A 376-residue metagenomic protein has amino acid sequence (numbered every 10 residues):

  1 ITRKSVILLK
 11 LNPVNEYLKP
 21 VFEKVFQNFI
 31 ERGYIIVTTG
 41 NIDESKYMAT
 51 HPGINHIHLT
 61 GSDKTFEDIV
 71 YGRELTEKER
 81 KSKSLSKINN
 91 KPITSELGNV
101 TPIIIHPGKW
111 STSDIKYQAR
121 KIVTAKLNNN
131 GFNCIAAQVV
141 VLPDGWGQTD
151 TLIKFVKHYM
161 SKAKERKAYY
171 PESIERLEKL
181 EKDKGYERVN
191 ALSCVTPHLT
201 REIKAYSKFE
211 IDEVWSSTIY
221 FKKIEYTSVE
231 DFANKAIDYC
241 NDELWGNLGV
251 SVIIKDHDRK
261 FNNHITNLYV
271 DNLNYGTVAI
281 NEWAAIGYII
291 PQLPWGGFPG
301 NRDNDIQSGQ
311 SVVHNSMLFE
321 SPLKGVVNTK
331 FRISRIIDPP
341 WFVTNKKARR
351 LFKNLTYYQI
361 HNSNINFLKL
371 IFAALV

Functional and structural regions predicted by a protein language model:
I1-A119, V123, N354-I371: Rossmann-like NAD(P) dinucleotide-binding subdomain of oxidoreductase/dehydrogenase enzymes
T2-R3, I30-R32, T76-R80, K157-A168 (+1 more regions): Structural alpha-beta junctions
R3-V14, N89-G108, K126-K154, S216-E225 (+3 more regions): Short loop-to-beta-strand entry elements in the cores of soluble alpha/beta enzymes
V14, I42-E44, I54-N55, S62-T65 (+8 more regions): Short, glycine-/Ser/Thr-/acidic-enriched flexible segments
G33-N41, K83-E96, A163-E175, T277-Y288: A generic structural motif
A49-N55, P107-T112, E178-K184, Q292-N301: Short, surface-exposed amphipathic charged segments that create phosphate/polyanion-binding patches used for binding
P107-K109, I115-R120, N128, C134 (+2 more regions): NAD(P)-dependent aldehyde/semialdehyde dehydrogenase
D238, D242-W341: C-terminal core of ALDH-fold dehydrogenases
